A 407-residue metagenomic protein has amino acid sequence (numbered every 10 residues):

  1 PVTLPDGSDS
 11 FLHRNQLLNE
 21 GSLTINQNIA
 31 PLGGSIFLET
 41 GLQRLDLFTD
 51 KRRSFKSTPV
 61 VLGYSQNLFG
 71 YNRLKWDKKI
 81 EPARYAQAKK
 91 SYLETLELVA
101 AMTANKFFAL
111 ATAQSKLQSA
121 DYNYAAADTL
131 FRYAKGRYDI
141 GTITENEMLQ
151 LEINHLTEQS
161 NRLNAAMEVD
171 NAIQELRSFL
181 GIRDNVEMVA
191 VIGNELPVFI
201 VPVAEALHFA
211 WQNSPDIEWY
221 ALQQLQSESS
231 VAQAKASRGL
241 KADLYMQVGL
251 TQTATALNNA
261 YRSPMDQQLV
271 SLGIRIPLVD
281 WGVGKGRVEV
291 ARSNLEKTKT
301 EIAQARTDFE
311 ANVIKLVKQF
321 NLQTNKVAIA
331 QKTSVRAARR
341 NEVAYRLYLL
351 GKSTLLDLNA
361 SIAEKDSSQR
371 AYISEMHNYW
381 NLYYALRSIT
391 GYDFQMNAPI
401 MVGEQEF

Functional and structural regions predicted by a protein language model:
P1, L38-R44, L244-L250: Transmembrane beta-barrel strands of outer-membrane/channel proteins
T3, L196, A371-F407: Acidic, low-complexity, intrinsically disordered peripheral segments
S8-R14, T49-K51, L196, N259-Y261: Outer-membrane beta-barrel domain signature
H13-L17, S54-K56, P264-D266, S367: Short sequence motifs at beta-strands and strand-loop junctions characteristic of Gram-negative outer-membrane
L17-L23, T58-Y64, A206, Q268-I274: Hydrophobic, lipid-facing positions within transmembrane beta-strands of outer-membrane proteins
I29-F55, L68-L96, D121-Y122, N146 (+6 more regions): Sec/SRP-type N-terminal targeting helices
K79-A83, K89-F209, Q319, Q323 (+2 more regions): Periplasmic alpha-helical coiled-coil/stalk elements that build and connect Gram-negative outer-membrane
Y138-T142, Y348-K352, I389: A short glycine-centered flexible hinge/capping loop motif at secondary-structure junctions
